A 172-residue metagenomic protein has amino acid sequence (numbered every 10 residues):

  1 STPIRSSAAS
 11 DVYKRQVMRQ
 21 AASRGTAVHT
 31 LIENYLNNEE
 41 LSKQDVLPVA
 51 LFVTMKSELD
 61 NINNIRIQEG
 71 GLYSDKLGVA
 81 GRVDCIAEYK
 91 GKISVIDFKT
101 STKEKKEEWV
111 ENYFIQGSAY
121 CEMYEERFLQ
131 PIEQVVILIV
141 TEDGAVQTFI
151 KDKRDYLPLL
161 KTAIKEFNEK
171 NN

Functional and structural regions predicted by a protein language model:
S1-A9, Y13: Single conserved hydrophobic/aromatic residue that forms the stacking wall/gate of nucleotide- or nucleobase-binding
T2, R15-V17, A21, K76 (+1 more regions): Alpha-helical hydrophobic/aromatic positions enriched in membrane-embedded helices and signal peptides
T2-P3, K56-E58, K76, E125-E126: Short, flexible, glycine/charge-rich loop motifs used to bind or transfer phosphoryl groups or to couple energy/partner
R5, N64, L77-V79: Residue-level preference for beta-strand/loop junctions
R5, R24, V28, Y113-Q116: Hydrophobic (often cysteine-bearing) scaffold residues that line and stabilize catalytic clefts of nucleotide/cofactor
A8, N64, P131-I132: Short loop/turn motifs at secondary-structure junctions
D11-G70: A non-catalytic, helix-rich entry segment at domain boundaries
E69-K170: Mg2+/Mn2+-dependent nuclease catalytic core
